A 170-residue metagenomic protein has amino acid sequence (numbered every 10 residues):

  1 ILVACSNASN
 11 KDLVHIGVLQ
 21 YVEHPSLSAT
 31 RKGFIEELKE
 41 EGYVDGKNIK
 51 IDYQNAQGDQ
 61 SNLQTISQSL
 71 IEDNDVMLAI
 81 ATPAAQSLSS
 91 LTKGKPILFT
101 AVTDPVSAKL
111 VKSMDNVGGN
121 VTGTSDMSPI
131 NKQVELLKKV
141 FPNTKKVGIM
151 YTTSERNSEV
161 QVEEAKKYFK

Functional and structural regions predicted by a protein language model:
L2-A4: C-terminal motif of bacterial Sec signal peptides marking the signal peptidase cleavage site
S6-A8: Bacterial signal peptide processing site
I16, F34, T122-F169: An alpha-beta-alpha
I16-I35, E41, D52-S61, S154-E155: Extracytoplasmic "Venus flytrap"
K32, E36, S61-Q68, E72 (+7 more regions): Solvent-exposed, polar/charged alpha-helical surfaces in well-ordered, non-transmembrane soluble domains, broadly
G42-L63, N120-V121, K166-K170: Short beta-strand elements in bilobed, periplasmic/extracellular small-molecule ligand-binding domains
Q57-K112: Beta-alpha junction/loop-to-helix N-cap segments that form part of ligand/metal-binding clefts
M114-T124: Rossmann-fold dehydrogenase core element
